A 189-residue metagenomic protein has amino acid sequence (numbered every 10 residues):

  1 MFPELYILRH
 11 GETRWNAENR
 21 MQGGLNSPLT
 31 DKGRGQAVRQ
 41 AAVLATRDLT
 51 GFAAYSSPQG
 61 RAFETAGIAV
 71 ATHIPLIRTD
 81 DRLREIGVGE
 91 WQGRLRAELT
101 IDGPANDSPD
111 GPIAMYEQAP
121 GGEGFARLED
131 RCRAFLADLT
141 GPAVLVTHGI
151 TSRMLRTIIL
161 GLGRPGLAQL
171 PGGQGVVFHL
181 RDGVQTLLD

Functional and structural regions predicted by a protein language model:
P3-I74, D102: Active-site-proximal alpha-helix that buttresses catalytic centers in soluble enzyme cores
L5, F52, G141-I150: Generic beta-sheet signal
T13, T151-S152: Short active-site segment of divalent metal-dependent hydrolases/proteases that encodes the spacing between
L49-T50, V70-L76, A137-A143, G161 (+1 more regions): Short glycine/proline-enriched coil/turn segments at helix->beta-strand junctions
S56-S57, D130, V146-T147: Short beta-strand scaffold positions
I68, M154-I158: Active-site signature of alpha/beta-hydrolase-fold catalytic machinery across serine- and Asp/Cys-nucleophile hydrolases
A71-R131, L188-D189: Phosphate-handling substructures
L162-L188: Domain-level recognition of soluble alpha/beta enzyme cores, biased toward histidine phosphatases/phosphomutases
